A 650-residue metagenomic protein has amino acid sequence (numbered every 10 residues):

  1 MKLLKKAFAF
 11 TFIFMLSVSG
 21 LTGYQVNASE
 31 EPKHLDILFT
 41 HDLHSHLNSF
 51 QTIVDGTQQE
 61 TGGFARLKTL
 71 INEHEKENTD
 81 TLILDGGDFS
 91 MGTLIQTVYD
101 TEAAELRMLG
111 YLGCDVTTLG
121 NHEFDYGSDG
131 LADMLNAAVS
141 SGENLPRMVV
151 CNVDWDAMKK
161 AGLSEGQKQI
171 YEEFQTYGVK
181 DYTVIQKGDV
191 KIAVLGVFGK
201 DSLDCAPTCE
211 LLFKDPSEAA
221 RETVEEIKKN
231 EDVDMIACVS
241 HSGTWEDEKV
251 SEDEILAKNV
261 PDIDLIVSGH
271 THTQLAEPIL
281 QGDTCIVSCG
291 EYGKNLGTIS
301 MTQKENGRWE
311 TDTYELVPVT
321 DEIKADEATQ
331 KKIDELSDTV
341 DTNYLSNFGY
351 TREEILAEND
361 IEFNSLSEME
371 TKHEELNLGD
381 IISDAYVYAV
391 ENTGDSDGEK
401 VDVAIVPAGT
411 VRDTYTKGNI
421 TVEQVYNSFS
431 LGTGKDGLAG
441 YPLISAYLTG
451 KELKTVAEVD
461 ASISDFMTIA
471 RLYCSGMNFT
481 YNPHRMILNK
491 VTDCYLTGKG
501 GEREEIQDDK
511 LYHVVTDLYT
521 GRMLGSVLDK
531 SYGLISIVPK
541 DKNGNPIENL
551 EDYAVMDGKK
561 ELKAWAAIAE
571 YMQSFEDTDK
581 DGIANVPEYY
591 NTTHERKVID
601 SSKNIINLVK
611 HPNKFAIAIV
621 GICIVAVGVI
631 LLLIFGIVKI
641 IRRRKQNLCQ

Functional and structural regions predicted by a protein language model:
L3-A7, Y24, L265, G398-A404: Generic signature of intrinsically disordered, low-complexity, basic-rich segments and short cationic peptides
L3-Q25, V625-L633: Sec-dependent N-terminal signal peptides of Gram-positive bacterial secreted proteins and lipoproteins
K5-K6, V18, G23, I37 (+3 more regions): Generic detector of low-complexity/intrinsically disordered segments and short hydrophobic N-terminal stretches
F8-F10, S29, I617: Intrinsic disorder/low-complexity segments
S17-L21, V194, N347, S396: Intrinsically disordered, low-complexity segments enriched in small/polar residues
N27-E322, Y447, S464, K645 (+1 more regions): Acidic, metal/ion-coordinating pockets
E31-F39, H46-E60, F64-K76, Y111 (+3 more regions): Catalytic centers of hydrolytic enzymes
